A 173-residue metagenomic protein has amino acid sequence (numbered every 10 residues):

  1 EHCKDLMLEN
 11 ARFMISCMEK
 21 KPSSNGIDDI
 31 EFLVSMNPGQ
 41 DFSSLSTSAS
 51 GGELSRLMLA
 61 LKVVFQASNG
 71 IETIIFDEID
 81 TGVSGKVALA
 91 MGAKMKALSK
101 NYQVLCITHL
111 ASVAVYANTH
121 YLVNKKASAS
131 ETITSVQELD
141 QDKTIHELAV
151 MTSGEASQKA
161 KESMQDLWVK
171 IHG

Functional and structural regions predicted by a protein language model:
E1-K21: Charged, surface-exposed helical/loop "interaction arms" that form contiguous linear patches used for dimerization
D5-L6, K21-N25, S46-A49, V64 (+3 more regions): Replace "in large, NTP-powered and nucleic-acid-processing enzymes" with "in large, NTP-powered factors and other
I15-E19, V34-P38, L61-V63, N124-K125 (+1 more regions): Flexible glycine-/small-residue-rich
K20-P22, D29-S48: ABC-fold ATPase nucleotide-binding domain signature/coupling loops
I30, K86-G173: C-terminal lobe/lid and adjacent interdomain/linker elements of RecA-like ASCE P-loop ATPase modules
M36-G39, G52-I74, L98: GG-anchored amphipathic helix commonly corresponding to the ABC/SMC/Rad50 NBD signature/C-loop
S68-N69, T81-L89: Conserved D-loop-proximal element of ABC-family nucleotide-binding domains
D77-E78: Walker B catalytic acidic pair
